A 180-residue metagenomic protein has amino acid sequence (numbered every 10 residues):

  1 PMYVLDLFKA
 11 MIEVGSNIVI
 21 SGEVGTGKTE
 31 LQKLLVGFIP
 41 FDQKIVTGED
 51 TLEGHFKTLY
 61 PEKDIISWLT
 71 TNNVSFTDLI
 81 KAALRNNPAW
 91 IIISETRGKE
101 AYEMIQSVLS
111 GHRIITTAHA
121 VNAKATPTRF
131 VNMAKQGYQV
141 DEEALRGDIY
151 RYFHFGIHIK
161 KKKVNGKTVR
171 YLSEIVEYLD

Functional and structural regions predicted by a protein language model:
P1-I12: Pre-Walker A adenine-sensing motif
L5, S16-V24, L34-Y150, K160-K161: Switch/coupling sub-region of P-loop NTPases
K28: Conserved lysine of the Walker
Y150-D180: Conserved P-loop NTPase
